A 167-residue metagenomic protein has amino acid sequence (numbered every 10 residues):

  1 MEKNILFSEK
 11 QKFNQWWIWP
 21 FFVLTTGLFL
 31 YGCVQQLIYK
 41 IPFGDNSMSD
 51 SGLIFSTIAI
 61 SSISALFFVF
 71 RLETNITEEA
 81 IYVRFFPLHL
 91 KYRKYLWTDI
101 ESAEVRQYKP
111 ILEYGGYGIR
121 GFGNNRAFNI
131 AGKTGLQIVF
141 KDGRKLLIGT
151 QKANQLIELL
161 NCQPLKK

Functional and structural regions predicted by a protein language model:
M1-M48, Q155: N-terminal membrane-targeting/pre-transmembrane regions
E2-K3, F7, N124-K167: A membrane-cytosol interface segment of integral membrane proteins
F13, V83-R144: Non-transmembrane, membrane-adjacent beta-strand/coil modules in membrane-associated proteins and peripheral
W16-W19, H89-Y95, G149, I157-N161: A short, polar/proline- and glycine-enriched secondary-structure boundary/capping micro-motif
M48-I58: Membrane-embedded or membrane-proximal helical elements that form or frame transporter/channel pores
M48-S49, L72-T74, A103-E113, L146-K152: Juxtamembrane/interfacial segments around transmembrane helices
S56-R71: Transmembrane alpha-helices and immediately adjacent membrane-cytoplasm interface residues in multi-pass integral
F70-F86: Membrane-helix interface/capping segments
